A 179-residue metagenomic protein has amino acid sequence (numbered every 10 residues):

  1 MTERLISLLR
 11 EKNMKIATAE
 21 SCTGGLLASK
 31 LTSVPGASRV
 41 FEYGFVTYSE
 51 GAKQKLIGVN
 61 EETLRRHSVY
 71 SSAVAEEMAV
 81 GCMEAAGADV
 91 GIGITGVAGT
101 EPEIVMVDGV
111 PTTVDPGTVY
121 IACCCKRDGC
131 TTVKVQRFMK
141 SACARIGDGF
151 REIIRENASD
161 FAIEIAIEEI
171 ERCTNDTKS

Functional and structural regions predicted by a protein language model:
M1-S179: Short alpha-helical segments enriched in small residues
